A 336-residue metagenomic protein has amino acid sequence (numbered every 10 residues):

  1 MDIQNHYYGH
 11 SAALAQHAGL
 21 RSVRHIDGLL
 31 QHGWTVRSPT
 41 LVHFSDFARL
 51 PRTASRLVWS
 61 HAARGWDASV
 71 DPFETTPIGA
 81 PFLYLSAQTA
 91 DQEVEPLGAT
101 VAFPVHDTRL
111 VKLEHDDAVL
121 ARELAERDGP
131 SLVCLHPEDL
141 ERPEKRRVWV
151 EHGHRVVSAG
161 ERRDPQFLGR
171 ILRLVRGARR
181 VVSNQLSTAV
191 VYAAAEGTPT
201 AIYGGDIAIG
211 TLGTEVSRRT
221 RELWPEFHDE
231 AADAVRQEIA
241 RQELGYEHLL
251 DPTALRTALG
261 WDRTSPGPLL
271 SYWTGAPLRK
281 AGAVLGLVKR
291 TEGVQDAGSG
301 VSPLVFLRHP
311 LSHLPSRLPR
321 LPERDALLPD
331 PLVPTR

Functional and structural regions predicted by a protein language model:
M1-F73, L83-S86, F103: Active-site and donor-binding regions of nucleotide-sugar-utilizing enzymes
M1-V23, A208-R336: C-terminal amphipathic helix plus adjacent low-complexity, charged tail appended to glycosyltransferase catalytic
P51-R56, S131, G177-V181: Short active-site oxyanion
V58-S60, F103-V105, C134-E138, A159-G160 (+2 more regions): Short His-Asn-centered micro-motif
A63-R64, H106-E114, E138-E141, R163-D164 (+2 more regions): Short acidic, S/G/P-rich loop/turn micro-motifs used as interaction or catalytic elements
G79-L85, D107, A159-P165, G204-I209: Short, acidic/turn-prone active-site loops that include or flank metal/cofactor- and phosphate-binding residues
Y84-K145: Conserved catalytic-core segment of nucleotide-activated headgroup transferases in glycan assembly
E141-T200: Donor nucleotide-activated moiety binding/catalytic core segment of transferases that use nucleotide-activated donors
